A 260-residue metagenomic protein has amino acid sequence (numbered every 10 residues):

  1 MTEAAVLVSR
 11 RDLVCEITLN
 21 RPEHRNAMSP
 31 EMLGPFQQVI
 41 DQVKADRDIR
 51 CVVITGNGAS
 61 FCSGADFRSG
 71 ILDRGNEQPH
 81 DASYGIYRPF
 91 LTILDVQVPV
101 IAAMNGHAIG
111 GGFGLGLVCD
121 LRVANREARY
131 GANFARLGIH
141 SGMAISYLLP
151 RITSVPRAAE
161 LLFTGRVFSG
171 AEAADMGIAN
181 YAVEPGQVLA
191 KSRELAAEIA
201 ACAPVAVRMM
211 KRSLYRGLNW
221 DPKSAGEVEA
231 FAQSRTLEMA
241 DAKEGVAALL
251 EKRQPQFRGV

Functional and structural regions predicted by a protein language model:
M1-N57, L91, A247: Conserved CoA-thioester-binding segment of acyl-CoA-metabolizing enzymes
I17, R21, F36, I54 (+7 more regions): Terminal peptide-recognition signature
M32-P35, A82-G85, V188, E229: Hydrophobic alpha-helical membrane-association signature
D48, G56-T92, A108, R136-G138 (+1 more regions): Glycine- (often His-adjacent) and acidic-residue-rich active-site loop that binds/positions the CoA thioester
T92-V207, W220, A230-S234, E238-M239 (+3 more regions): Crotonase-fold acyl-CoA enzyme core
K211-W220: Short, charged, surface-exposed hinge/linker loops at domain edges that act as mobile lids or interdomain connectors
